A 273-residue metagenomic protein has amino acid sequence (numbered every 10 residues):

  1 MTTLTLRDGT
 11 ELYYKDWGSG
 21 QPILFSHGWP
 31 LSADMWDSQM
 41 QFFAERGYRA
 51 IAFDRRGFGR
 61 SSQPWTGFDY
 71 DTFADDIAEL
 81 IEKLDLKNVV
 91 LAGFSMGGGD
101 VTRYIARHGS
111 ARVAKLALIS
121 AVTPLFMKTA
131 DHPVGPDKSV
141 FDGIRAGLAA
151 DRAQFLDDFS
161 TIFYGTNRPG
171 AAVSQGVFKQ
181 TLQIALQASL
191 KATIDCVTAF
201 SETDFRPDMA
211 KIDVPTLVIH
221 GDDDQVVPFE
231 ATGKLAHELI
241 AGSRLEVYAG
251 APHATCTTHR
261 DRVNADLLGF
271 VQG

Functional and structural regions predicted by a protein language model:
L6-T66: Conserved HGGG/HGGXW glycine-rich cap/lid loop of the alpha/beta-hydrolase fold
H27-W29, V89, G93-S95: Conserved alpha/beta-hydrolase "nucleophile elbow" surrounding the catalytic nucleophile
T72-V89: Conserved acidic catalytic loop of the alpha/beta-hydrolase fold
T102-A150: Flexible "cap/lid" loop of the alpha/beta hydrolase fold
P124-P136, A146-A210: Conserved alpha/beta-hydrolase catalytic His-Asp/Glu region
I212, V218-H220, D224: Short beta-strand/loop motif that positions the catalytic acidic residue of the alpha/beta-hydrolase fold
Q225-A231: Conserved alpha/beta-hydrolase "acid-adjacent" motif
A241-G273: Catalytic active-site module of serine/aspartate enzymes centered on a nucleophile-bearing elbow/loop
